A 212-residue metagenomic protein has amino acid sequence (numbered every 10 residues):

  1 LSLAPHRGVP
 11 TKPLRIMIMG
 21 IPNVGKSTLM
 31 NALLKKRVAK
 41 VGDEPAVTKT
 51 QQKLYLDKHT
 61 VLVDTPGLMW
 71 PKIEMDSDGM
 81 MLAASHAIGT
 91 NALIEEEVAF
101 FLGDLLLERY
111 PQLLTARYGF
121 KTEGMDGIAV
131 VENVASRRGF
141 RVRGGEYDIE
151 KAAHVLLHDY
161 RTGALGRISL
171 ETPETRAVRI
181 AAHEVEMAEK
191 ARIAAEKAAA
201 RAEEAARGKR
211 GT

Functional and structural regions predicted by a protein language model:
L1-G20, V38, G139-R141: Canonical P-loop GTPase G-domain recognition
P5, P10-P13, P22, P45 (+2 more regions): Proline-rich intrinsically disordered, low-complexity coils
R7-V9, N31, R37-D43, R109-L114: Short, structured loop/turn "capping" segments at alpha-beta junctions
I16-K35, A39, T65: Glycine-rich phosphate-binding P-loop
D43-T212: Helix-rich effector regions associated with P-loop NTPase G domains
